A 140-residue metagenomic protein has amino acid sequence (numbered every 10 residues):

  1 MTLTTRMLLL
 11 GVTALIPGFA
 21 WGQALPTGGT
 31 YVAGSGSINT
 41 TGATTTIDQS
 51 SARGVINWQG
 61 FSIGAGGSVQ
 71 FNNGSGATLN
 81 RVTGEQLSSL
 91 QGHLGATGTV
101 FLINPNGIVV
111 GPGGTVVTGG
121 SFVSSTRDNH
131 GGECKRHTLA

Functional and structural regions predicted by a protein language model:
T2-R6, G11-A140: Solvent-exposed adhesion/ligand-recognition segments of exported proteins
